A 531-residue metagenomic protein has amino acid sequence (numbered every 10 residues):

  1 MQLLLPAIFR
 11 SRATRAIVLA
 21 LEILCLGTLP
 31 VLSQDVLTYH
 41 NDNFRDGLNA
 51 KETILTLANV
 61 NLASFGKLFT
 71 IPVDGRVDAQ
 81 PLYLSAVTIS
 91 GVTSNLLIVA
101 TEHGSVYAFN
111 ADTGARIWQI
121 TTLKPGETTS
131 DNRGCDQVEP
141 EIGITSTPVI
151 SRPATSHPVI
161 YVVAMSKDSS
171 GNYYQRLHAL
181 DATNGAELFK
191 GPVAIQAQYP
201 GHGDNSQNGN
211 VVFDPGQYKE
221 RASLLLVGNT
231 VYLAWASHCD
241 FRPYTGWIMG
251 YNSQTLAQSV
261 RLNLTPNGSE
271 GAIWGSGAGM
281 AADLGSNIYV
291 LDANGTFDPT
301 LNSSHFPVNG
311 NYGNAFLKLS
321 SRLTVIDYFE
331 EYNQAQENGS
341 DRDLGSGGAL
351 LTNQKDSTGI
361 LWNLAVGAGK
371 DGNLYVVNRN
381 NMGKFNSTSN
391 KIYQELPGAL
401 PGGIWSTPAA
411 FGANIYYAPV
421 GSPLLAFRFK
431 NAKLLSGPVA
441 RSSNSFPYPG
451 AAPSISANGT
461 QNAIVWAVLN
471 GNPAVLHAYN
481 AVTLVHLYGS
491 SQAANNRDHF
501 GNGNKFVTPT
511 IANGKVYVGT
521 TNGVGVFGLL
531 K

Functional and structural regions predicted by a protein language model:
M1-T14: N-terminal secretory signal peptides that target proteins for export/translocation
A16-T28: Bacterial N-terminal signal peptides
L29-S33: Sec/Tat signal peptide C-region and signal peptidase I cleavage site
Q34-S357, L361-F385, P401-F427, G450-A457 (+2 more regions): Mobile, glycine-rich extracellular loop/lid and propeptide segments that shape or gate substrate/ligand access
N386-L400, G437-S443: Inter-blade linker and blade-boundary elements of WD-repeat/beta-propeller domains
L424-P447: Flexible internal linker/loop segments at domain or repeat junctions
N444-S445, S456-N458: Extended C-terminal subregions enriched in glycine
N496-H499: A conserved acidic, glycine/proline-rich C-terminal tail/linker
